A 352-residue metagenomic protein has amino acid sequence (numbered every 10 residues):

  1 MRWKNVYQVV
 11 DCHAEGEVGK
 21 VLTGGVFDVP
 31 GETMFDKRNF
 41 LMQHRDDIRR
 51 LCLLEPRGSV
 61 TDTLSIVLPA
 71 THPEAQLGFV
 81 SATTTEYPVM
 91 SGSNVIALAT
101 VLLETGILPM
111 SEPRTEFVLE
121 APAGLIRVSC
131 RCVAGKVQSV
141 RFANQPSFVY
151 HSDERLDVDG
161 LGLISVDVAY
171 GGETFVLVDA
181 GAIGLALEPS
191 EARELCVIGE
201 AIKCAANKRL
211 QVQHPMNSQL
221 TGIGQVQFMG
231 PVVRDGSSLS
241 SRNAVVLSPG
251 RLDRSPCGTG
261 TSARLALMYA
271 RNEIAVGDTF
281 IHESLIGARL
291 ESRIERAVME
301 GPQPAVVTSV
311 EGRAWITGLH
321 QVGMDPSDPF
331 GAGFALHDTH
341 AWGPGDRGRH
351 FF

Functional and structural regions predicted by a protein language model:
M1-A169, V176-F352: A glycine-rich beta-to-alpha transition motif near the start of alpha/beta enzyme domains, typified by
